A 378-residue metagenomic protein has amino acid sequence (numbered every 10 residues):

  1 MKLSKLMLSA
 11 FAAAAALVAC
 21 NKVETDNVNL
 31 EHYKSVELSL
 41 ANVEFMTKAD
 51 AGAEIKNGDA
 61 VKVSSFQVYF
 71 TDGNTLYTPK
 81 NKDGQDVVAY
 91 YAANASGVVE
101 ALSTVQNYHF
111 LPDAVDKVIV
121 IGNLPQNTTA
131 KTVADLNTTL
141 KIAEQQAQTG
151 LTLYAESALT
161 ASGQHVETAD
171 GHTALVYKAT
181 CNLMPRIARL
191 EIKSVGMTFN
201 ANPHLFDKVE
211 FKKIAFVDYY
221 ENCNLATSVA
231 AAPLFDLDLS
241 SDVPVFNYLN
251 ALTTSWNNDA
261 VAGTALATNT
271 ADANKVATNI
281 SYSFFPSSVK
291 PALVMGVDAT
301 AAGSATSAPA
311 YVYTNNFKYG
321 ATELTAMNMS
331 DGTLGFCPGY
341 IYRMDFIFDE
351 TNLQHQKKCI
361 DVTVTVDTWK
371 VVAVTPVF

Functional and structural regions predicted by a protein language model:
L3-S9, L17-L40, I192, G339 (+1 more regions): Bacterial Sec-dependent N-terminal signal peptides
L6, V28-S35, L136-E144, V294 (+2 more regions): Low-complexity, repetitive regions of proteins mediating host interaction that are extracellular, surface-exposed
N21-Y69, Y77-T78: Extreme N-terminal export signal peptides that direct proteins to the secretory pathway
E54-V133, R189, K193, M197-P338 (+1 more regions): Tryptophan-paired
A60, N74-P79, P112-A114, I142-R186 (+2 more regions): Structured, solvent-exposed acidic/aromatic patches
Q126-Y177, Y311-L334, Y340-M344, D349: Structured interaction patches on ligand/partner-binding surfaces of diverse proteins
G332-F378: Hydrophobic, glycine-enriched assembly/anchoring segments
